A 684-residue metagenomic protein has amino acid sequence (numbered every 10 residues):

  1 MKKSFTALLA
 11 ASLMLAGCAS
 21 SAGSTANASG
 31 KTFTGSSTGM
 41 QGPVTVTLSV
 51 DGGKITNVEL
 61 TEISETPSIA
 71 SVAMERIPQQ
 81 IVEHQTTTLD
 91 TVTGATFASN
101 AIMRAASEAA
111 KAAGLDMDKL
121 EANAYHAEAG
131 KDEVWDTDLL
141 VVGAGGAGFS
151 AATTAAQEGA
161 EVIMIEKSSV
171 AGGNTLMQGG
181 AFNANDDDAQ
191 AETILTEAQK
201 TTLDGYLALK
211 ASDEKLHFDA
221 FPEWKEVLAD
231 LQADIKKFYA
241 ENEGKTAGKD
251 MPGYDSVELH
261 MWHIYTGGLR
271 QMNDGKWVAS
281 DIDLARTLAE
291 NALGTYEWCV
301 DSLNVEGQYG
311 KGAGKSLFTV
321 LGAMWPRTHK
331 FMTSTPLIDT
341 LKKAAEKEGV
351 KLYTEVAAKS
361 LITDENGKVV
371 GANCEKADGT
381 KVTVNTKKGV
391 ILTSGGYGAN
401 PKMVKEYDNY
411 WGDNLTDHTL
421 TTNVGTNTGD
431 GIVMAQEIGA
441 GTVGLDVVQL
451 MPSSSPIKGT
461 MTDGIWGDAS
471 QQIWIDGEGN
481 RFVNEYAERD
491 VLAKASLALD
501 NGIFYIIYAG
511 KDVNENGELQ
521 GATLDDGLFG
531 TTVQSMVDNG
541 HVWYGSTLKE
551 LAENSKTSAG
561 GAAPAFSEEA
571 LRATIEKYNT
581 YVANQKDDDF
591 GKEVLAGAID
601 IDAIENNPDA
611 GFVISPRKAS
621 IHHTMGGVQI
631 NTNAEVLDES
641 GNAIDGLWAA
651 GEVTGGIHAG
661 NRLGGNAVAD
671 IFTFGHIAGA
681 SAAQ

Functional and structural regions predicted by a protein language model:
L15-G17: C-terminal motif of bacterial Sec signal peptides marking the signal peptidase cleavage site
G23-A122: Active-site- and interface-proximal helix/loop "cap" or "latch" segments in soluble metabolic and energy-transducing
A129-A147, I163: Beta1/beta-strand and adjacent pyrophosphate-binding region of the FAD-binding site in flavoprotein oxidoreductases
Q157-M177: Glycine-rich FAD pyrophosphate-binding loop
K210, K215-F218, K225, D230-A233 (+4 more regions): An anion/pyrophosphate-binding glycine-rich loop and adjacent beta-alpha core in soluble alpha-beta enzymes
V227-T380, P401-K402, S455, I575-P608: Conserved redox-cofactor binding core of oxidoreductases
S360, G561-N661: A glycine-rich dinucleotide-binding beta-alpha-beta segment and adjacent secondary-structure elements that constitute
A377-K381, N385-K458, F674-I677: Glycine-rich loop(s) and the adjacent beta-strand/alpha-helix scaffold that form part
